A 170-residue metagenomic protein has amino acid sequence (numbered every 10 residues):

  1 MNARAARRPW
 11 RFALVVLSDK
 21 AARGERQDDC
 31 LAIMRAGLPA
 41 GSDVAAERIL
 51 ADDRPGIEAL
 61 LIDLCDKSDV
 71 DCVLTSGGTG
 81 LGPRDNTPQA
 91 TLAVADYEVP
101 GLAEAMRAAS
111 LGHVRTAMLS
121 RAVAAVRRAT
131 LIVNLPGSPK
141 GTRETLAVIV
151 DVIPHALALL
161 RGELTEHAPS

Functional and structural regions predicted by a protein language model:
M1-S170: Non-catalytic beta/alpha edge segments that cap or flank active sites
